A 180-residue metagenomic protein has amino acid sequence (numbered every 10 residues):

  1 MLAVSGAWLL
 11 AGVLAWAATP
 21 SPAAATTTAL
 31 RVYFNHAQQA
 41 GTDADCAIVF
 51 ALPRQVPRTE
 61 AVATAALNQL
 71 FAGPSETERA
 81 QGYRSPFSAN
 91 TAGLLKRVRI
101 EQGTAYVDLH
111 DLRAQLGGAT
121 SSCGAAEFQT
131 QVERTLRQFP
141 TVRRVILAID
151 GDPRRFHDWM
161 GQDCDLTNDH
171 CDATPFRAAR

Functional and structural regions predicted by a protein language model:
M1-R180: Bimodal "functional hotspot" detector
